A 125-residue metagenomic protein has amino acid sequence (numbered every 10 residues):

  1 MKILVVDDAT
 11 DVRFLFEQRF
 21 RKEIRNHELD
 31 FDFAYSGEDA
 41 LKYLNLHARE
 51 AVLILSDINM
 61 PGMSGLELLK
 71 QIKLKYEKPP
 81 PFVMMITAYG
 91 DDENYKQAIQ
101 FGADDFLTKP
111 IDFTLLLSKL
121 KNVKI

Functional and structural regions predicted by a protein language model:
D8, K109: A Lys-centered signature of the CheY-like receiver
T10-D32: Two-component/phosphorelay signaling modules centered on CheY-like receiver
F33-K42, G65: Helix N-cap/capping motif at the beta->alpha junctions
K42, L66-P79: Short amphipathic alpha-helix used as the core "switch/output" element in two-component signaling
M60: Receiver (REC) domain active-site loop signature in two-component systems and cognate sites in sensor histidine kinases
E67, P79, G90-D105, L115: Alpha4 helix (beta4-alpha4-beta5 surface) of REC/receiver domains from two-component response regulators
M84-I86: Hydrophobic/aromatic residues positioned on beta-strands within the core alpha/beta folds
I111-L120: C-terminal output helix
